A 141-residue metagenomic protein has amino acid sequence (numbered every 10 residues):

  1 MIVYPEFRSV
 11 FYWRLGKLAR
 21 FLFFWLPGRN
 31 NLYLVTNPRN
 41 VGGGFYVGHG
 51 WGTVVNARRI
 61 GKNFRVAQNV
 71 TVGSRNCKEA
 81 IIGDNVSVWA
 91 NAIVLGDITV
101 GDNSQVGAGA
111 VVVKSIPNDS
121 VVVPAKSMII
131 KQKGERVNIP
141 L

Functional and structural regions predicted by a protein language model:
M1-N30, E135-L141: Terminal amphipathic alpha-helical/low-complexity segments used for targeting or macromolecular assembly
G28-I130, G134-E135: Structural signal for interior beta-strand "rungs" in well-ordered beta-sheet cores of soluble enzyme domains
